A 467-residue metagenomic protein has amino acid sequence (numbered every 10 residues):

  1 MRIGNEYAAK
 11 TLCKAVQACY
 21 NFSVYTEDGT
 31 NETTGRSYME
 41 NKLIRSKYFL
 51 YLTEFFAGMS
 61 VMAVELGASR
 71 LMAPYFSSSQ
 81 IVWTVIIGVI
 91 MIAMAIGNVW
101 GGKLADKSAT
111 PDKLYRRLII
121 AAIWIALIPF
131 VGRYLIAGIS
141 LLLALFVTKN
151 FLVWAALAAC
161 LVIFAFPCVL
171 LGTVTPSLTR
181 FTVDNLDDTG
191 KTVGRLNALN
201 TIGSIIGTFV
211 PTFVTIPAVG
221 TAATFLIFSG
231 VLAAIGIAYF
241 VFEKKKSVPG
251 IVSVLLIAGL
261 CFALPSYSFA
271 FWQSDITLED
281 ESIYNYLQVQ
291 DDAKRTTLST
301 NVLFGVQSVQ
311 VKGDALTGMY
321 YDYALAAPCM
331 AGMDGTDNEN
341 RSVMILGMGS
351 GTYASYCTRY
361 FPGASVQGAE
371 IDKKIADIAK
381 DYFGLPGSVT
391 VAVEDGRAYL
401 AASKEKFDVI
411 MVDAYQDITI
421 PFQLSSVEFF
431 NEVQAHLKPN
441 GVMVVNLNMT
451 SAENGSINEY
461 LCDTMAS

Functional and structural regions predicted by a protein language model:
I3-G4, K10: Short linear segments in intrinsically disordered or otherwise low-structure-confidence regions
V16-D280, D291-K294, V302-Q307, C329-S342 (+9 more regions): Alpha-helical transmembrane segments of multi-pass membrane proteins
A63, D314-M319, E394, Q423-V427: Conserved phosphate-coordination/catalytic loops
Y286-Q288: Short, surface-exposed charged micro-motifs
S308-A324: Class I SAM-dependent methyltransferase Rossmann-like catalytic core, especially the SAM/SAH-binding loop
S388-T390: Short, conserved active-site loop motifs that form the nucleotide-linked donor/cofactor pocket
